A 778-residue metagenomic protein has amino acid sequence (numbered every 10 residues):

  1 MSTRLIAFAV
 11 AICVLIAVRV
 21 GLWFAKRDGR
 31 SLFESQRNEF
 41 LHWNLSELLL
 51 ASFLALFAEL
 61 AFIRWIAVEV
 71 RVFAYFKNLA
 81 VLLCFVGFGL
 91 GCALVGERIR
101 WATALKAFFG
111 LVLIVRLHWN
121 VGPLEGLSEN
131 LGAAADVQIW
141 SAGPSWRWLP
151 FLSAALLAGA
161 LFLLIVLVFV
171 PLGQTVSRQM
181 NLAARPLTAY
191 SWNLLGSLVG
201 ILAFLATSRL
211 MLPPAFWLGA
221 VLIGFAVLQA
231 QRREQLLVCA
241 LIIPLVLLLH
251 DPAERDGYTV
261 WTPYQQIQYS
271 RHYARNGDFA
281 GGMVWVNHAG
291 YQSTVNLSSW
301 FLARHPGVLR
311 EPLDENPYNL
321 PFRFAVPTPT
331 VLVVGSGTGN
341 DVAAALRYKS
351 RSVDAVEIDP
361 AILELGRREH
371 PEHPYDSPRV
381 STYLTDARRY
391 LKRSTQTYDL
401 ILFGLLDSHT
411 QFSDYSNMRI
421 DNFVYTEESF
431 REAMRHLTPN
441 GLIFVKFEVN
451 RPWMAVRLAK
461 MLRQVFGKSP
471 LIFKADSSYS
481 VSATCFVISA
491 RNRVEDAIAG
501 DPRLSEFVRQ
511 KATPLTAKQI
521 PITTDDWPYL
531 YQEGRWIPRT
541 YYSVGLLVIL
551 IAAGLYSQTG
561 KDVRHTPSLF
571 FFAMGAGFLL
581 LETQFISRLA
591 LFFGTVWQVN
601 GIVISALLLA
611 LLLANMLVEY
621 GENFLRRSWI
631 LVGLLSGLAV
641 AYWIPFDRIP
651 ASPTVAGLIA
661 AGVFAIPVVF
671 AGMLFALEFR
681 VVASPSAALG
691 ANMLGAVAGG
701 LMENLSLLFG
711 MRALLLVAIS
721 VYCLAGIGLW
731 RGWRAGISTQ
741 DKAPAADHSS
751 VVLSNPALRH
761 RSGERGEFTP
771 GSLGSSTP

Functional and structural regions predicted by a protein language model:
M1-N755, T777-P778: Alpha-helical transmembrane segments of multi-pass membrane proteins
R759-R761, R765: Basic polycationic patches enriched in arginine
G771: Intrinsically disordered, low-complexity mixed-charge segments
